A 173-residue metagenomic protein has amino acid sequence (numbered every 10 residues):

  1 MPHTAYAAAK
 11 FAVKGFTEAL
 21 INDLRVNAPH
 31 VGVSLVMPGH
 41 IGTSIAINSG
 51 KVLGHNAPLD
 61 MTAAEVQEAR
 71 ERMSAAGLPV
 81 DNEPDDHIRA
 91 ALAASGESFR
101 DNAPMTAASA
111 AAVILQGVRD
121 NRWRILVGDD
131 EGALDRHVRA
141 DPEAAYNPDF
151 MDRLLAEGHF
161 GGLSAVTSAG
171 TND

Functional and structural regions predicted by a protein language model:
P2, A19-V31: Active-site-adjacent segment of SDR/Rossmann-fold oxidoreductases
P2, M37-H40, E131-G132: Glycine-rich beta-alpha junction loops
Y6: Catalytic tyrosine of NAD(P)H-dependent dehydrogenase/reductases that use a Tyr as the general acid/base
A9: Active-site helix of classical SDR
A12, F16-L20, L24, V36: Hydrophobic alpha-helix immediately C-terminal to the catalytic Tyr-X-X-X-Lys motif of short-chain
V26-I125: SDR active-site lid
D60-M61, A69-D81, E143-D173: Non-catalytic terminal and boundary segments that flank Rossmann-like NAD(P)-dependent oxidoreductase
R124-A144, P148: Terminal hydrophobic/aromatic helix or amphipathic segment near a protein terminus
